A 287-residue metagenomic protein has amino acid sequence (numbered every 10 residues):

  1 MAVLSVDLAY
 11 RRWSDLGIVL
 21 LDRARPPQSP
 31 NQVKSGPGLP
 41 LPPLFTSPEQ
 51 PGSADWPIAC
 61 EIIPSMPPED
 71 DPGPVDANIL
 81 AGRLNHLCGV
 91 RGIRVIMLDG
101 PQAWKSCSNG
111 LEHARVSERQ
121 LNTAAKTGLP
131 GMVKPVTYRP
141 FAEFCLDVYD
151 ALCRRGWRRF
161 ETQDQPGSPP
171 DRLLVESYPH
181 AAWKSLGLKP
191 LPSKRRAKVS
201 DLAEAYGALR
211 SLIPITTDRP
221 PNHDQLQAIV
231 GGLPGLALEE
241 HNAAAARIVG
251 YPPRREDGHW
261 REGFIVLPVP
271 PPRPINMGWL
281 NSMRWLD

Functional and structural regions predicted by a protein language model:
M1-L4, L8-D287: RNase H-like (RuvC/DEDD) metal-dependent nuclease/polynucleotide-processing core
